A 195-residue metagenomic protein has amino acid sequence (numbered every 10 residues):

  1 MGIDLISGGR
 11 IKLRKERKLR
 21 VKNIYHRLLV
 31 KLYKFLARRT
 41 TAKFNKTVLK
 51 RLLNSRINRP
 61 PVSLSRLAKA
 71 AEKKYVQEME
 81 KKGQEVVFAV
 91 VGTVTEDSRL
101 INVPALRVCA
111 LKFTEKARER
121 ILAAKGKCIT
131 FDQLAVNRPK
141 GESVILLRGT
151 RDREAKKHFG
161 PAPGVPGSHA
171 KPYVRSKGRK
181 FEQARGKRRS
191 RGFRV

Functional and structural regions predicted by a protein language model:
M1-V195: Phospho-regulatory, Ser/Thr- and acidic-rich intrinsically disordered linkers and terminal tails that flank modular
